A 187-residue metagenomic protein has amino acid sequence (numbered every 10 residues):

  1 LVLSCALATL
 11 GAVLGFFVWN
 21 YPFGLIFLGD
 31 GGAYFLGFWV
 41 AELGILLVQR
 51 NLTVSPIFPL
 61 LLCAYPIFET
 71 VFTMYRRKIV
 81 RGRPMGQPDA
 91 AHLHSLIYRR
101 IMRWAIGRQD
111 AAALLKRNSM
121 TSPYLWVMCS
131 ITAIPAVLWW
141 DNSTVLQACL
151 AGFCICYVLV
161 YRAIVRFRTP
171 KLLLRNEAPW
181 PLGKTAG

Functional and structural regions predicted by a protein language model:
L1-G187: Alpha-helical transmembrane segments
